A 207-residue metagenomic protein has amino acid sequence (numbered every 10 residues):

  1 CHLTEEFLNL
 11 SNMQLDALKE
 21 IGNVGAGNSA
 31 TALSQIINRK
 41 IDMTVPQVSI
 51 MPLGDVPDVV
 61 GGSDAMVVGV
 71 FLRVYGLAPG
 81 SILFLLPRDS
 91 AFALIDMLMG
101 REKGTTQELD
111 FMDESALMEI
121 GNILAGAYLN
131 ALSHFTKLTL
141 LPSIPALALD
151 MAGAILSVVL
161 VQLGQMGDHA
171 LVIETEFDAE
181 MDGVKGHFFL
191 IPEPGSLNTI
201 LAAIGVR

Functional and structural regions predicted by a protein language model:
T4-R207: Composition-driven recognition of glycine/serine/threonine/acidic- and proline-rich low-complexity segments and repeats
